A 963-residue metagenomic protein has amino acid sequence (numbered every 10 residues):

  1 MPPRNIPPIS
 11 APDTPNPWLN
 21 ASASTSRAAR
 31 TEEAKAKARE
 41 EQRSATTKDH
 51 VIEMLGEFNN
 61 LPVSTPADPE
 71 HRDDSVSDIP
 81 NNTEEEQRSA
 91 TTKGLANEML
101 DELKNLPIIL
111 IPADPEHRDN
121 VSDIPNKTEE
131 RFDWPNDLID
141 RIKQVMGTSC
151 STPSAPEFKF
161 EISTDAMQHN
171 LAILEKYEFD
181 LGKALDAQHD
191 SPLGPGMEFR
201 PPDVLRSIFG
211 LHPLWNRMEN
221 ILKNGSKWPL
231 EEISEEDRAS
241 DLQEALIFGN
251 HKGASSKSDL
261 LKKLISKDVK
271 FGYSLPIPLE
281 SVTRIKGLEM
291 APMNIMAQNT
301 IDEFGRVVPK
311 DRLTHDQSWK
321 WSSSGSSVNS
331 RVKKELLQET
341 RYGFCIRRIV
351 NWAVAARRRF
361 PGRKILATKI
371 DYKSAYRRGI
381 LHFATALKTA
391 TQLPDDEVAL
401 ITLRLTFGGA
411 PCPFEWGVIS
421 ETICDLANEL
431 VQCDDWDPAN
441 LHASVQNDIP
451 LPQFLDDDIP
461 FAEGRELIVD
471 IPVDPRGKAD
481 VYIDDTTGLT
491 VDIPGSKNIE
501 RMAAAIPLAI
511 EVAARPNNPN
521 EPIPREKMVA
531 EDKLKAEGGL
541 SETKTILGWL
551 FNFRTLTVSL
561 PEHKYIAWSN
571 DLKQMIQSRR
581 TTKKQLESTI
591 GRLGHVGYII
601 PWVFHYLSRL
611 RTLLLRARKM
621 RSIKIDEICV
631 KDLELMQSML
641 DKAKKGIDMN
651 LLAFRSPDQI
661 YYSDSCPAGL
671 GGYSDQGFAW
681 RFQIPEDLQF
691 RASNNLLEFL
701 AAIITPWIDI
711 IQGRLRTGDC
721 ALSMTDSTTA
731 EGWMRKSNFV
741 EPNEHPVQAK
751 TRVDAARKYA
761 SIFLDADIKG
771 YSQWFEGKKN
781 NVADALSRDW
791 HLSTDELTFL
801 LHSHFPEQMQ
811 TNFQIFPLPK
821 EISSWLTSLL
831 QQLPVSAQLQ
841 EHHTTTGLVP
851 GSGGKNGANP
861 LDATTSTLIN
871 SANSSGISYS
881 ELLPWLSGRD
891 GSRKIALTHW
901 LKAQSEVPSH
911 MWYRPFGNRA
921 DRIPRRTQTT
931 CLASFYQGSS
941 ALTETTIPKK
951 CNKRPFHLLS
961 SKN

Functional and structural regions predicted by a protein language model:
L100-L103, P107-R363, D435, D448-Q453 (+4 more regions): Intrinsically disordered, low-complexity regulatory segments at domain boundaries and processing junctions
N250-R284, I346-V354, S420-D435, K497-I523 (+3 more regions): Inter-domain linker/hinge segments that demarcate the starts of reverse transcriptase and RNase H-type modules
I265, V269-V431, S559-R609: Catalytic-core region of right-hand nucleic acid polymerases
S322-R331, G379-I380, Q446-F461, R465-N520 (+3 more regions): Catalytic palm subdomain of template-directed nucleic-acid polymerases, centered on the conserved carboxylate motif
D396-E421, D456-G464, D675-L700, I704 (+2 more regions): A short, polar/acidic, helix/strand-boundary loop motif
I401, G538-N650: C-terminal reverse transcriptase regions that engage the nucleic-acid substrate
A479-I483, T490, W707-N781, A785: RNase H catalytic domain
W549-T589, L786-G888, R893, W900: Flexible, low-complexity interdomain linkers flanking nucleic-acid-processing modules
